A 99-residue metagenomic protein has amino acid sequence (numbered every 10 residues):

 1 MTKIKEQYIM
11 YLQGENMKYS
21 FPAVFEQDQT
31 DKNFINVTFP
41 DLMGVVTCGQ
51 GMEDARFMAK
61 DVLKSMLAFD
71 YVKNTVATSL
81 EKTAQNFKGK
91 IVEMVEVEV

Functional and structural regions predicted by a protein language model:
M1-P22, T30, F57-V99: Short, charged, surface-exposed hinge/linker loops at domain edges that act as mobile lids or interdomain connectors
F21, I35, V45-T47: Structural detector for hydrophobic anchor residues on beta-strands
E26-D41: Short aromatic-glycine-(Arg/Gly/Cys) micro-motifs in beta-strand/loop hairpins
M43-D54: A short, exposed loop/beta-hairpin motif centered on an aromatic-Gly-Thr core
